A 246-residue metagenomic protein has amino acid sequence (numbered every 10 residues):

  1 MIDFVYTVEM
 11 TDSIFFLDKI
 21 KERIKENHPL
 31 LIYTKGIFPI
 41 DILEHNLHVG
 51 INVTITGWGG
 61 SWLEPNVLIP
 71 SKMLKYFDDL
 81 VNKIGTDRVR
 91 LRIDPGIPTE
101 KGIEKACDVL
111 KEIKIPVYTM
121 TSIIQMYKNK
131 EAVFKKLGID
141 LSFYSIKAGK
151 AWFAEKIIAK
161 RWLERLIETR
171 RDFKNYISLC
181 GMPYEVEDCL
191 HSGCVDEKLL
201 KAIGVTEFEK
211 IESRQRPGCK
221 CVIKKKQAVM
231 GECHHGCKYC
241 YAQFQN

Functional and structural regions predicted by a protein language model:
M1-L63, P70-I84, F244-N246: Conserved Radical SAM active-site core
V8-D12, K35-I37, T54-W58, D94-P98 (+2 more regions): Active-site beta-loop-alpha junctions enriched in small/polar residues
L17-I20, S213, K225: A generic local structural motif
S61-L63, Y118-W152, G181-S192: Flexible glycine/acidic-rich beta-alpha junction loops that bind and position SAM and/or redox cofactors in anaerobic
P65-K72, K101-K105, I139-F143, K150-R161: Alpha-helix N-cap and loop-to-helix initiation/capping positions
K72-A132, R165, T169-G181: Conserved C-terminal portion of the radical SAM core fold that forms the substrate/S-adenosylmethionine-binding
G149-S213, P217: A C-terminal junction/extension of Radical SAM enzymes
P217-K220, K225-F244: Local cysteine-cluster metal-coordination motifs and their immediate loop/turn environment, predominantly Fe-S cluster
